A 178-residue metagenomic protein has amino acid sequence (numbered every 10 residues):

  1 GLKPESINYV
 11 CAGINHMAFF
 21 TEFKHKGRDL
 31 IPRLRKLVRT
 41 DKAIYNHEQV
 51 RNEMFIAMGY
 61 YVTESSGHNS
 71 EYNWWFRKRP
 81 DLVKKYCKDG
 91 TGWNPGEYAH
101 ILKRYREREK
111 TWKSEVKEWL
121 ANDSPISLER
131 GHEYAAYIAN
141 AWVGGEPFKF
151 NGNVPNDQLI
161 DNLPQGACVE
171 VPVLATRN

Functional and structural regions predicted by a protein language model:
L2-N178: Long, compositionally biased stretches enriched for glycine and/or charged residues
